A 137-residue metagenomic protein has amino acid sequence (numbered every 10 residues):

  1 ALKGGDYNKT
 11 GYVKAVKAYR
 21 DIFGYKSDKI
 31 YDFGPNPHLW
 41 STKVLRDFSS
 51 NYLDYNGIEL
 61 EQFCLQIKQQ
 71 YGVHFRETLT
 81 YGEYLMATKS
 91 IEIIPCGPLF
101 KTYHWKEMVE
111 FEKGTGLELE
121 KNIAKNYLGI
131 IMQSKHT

Functional and structural regions predicted by a protein language model:
A1-K68: Conserved catalytic core of nucleotide-sugar-dependent glycosyltransferases
Y55-T137: A glycosyltransferase accessory/donor-loop signature
